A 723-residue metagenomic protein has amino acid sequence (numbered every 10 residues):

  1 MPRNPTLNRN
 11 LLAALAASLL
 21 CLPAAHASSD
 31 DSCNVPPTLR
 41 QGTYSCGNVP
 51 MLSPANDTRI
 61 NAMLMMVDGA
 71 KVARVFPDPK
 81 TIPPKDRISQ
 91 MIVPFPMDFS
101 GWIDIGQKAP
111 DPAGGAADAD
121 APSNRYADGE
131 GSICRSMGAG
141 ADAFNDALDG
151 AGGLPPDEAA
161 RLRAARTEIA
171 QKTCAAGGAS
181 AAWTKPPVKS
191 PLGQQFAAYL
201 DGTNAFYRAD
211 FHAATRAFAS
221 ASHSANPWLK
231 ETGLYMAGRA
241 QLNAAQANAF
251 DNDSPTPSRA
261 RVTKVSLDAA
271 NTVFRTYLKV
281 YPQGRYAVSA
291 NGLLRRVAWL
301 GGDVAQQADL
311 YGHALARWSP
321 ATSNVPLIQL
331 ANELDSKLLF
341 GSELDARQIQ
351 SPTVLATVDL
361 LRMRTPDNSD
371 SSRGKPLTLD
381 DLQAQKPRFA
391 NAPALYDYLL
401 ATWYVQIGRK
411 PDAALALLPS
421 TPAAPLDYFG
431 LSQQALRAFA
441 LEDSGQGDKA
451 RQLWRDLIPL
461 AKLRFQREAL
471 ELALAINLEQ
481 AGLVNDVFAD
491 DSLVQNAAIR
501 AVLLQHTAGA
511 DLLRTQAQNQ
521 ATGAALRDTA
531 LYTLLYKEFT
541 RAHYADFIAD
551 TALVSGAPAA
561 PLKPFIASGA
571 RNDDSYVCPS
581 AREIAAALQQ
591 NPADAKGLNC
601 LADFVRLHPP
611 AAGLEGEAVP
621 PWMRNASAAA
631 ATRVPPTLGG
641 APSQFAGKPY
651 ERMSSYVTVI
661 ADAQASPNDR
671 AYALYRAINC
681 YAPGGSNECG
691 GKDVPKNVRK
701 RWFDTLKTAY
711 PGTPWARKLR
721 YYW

Functional and structural regions predicted by a protein language model:
M1-N4, L22, T421: Intrinsic-disorder/low-complexity coil detector
P2-A13: Bacterial N-terminal signal peptides that target proteins for export
L12, H26-T215, S224-W723: Alpha-helical solenoid repeat scaffolds
A13-L22: Bacterial N-terminal signal peptides
